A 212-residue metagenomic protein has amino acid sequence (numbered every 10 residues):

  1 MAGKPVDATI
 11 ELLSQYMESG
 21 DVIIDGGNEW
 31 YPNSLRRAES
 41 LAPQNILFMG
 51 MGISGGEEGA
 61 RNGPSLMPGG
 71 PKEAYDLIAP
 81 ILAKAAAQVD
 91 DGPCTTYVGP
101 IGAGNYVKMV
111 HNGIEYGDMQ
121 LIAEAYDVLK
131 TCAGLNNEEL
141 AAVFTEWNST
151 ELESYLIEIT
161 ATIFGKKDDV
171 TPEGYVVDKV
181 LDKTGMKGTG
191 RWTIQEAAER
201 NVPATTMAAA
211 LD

Functional and structural regions predicted by a protein language model:
M1-M49, G56-K72: Rossmann-like NAD(P)-binding element
D25, L47-M51, D91-V98, T206-A209: General beta-strand structural signal in soluble alpha/beta enzymes
Q44, S65-V89, M109, V128-A133: Rossmann-like NAD(P)H-binding beta-loop-alpha module
G55-N62, A87-Y116, A133-L152, I157 (+1 more regions): Conserved Rossmann-fold dehydrogenase catalytic segment
M119: Long, contiguous binding/interaction regions
L129-A141, A197-V202: Inter-helical turn/loop segments and adjacent helix faces that build the functional surface of alpha-helical bundle
V177-D212: A conserved active-site cap/scaffold subdomain adjacent to cofactor or substrate pockets
